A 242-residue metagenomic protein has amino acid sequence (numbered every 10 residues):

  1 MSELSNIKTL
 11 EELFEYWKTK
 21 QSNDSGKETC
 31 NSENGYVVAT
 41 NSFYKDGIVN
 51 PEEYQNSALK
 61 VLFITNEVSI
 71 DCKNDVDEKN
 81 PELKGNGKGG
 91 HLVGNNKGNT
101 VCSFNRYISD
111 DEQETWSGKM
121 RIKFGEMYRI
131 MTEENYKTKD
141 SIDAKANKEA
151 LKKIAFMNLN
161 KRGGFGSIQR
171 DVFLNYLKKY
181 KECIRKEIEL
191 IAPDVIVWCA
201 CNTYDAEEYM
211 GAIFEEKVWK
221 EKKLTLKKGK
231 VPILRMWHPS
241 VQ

Functional and structural regions predicted by a protein language model:
M1-E15, R170-R185, T203-Q242: C-terminal capping/extension of enzyme domains
S2-I191, V195, C201: A polyanion-binding, active-site-adjacent surface
